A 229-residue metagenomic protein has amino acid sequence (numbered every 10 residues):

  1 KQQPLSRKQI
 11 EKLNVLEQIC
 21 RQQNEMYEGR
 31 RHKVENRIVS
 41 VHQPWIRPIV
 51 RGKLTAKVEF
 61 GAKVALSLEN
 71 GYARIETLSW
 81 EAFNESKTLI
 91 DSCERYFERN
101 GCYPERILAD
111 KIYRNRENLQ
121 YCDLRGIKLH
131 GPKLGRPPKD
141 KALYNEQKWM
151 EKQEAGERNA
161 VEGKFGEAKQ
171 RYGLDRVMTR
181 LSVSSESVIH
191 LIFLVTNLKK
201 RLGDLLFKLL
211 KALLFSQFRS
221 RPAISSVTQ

Functional and structural regions predicted by a protein language model:
K1-E105, K111, Y121: Polybasic low-complexity intrinsically disordered regions
K53, K63, K111, K164 (+2 more regions): A general lysine-centric signal
A62, E85-T88, A160, K164 (+1 more regions): Catalytic-loop motifs flanking and including active-site residues across diverse enzymes
T77-W80, Q120-L124, M178-V183, L205-A212: Composition- and surface-driven signal marking solvent-exposed, interaction-prone regions in large proteins
C102-L108, H130-G131, G203-K208: Acidic/polar loop patches that form or flank catalytic/metal-binding clefts of enzymes that bind anionic ligands
K111-S185: Helix-centered, glycine/charged polyanion-binding patches within enzymatic domains that contact phosphate-containing
K148, R171, D175-M178, R201-Q229: A short, flexible helix-boundary coil/loop motif
L194-N197: Amphipathic alpha-helical protein-protein interaction segments
